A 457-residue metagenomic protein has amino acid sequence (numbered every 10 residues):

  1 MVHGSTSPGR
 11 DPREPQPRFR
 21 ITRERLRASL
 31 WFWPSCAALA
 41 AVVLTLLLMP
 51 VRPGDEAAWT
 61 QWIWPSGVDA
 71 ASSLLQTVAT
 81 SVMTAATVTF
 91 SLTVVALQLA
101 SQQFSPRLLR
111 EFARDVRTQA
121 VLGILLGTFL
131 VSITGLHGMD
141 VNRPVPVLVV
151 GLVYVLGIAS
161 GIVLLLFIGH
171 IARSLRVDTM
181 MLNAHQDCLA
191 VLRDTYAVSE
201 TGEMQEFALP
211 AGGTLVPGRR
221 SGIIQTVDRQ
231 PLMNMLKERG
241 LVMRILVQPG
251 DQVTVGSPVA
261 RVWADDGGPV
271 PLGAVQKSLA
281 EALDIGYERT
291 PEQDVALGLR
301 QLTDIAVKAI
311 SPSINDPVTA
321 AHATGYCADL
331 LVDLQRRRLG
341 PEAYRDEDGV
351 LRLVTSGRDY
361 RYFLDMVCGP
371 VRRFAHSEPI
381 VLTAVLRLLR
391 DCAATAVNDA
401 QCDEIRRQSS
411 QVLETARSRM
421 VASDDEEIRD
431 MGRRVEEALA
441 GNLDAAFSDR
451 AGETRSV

Functional and structural regions predicted by a protein language model:
M1-Q76: Membrane-anchoring hydrophobic segments
V2-R20, P144, L148-V150, L166-R244 (+2 more regions): Short basic (Lys/Arg) and small-residue
F19-S35, I63-T80, S105-G123, P144-V153 (+1 more regions): Membrane-interface segments at loop-to-transmembrane junctions
A28-L39, L109, L126-L130, T134-G138 (+4 more regions): Short secondary-structure boundary segments
W33, S73-A79, M83, T214 (+2 more regions): A residue-level detector for conformationally permissive "hinge/kink" positions
A37-E56, S66-D140, G161, L165-I168 (+1 more regions): Transmembrane alpha-helix detector for multi-pass membrane proteins
V95, L99, Y154, E292 (+1 more regions): Short gly/ser-rich anion-binding loops that grip negatively charged ligand groups
L152-L164: Generic detector of multi-pass transmembrane helix bundles and their immediately adjacent loops in polytopic membrane
